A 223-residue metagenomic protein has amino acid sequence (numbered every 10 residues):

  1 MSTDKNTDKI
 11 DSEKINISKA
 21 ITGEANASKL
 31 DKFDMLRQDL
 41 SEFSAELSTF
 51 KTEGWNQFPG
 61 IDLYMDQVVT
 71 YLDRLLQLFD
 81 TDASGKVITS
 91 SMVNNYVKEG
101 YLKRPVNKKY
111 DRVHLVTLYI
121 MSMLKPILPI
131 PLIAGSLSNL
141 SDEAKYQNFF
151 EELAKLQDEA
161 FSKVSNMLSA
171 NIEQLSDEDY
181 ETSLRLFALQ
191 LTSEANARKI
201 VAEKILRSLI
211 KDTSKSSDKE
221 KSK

Functional and structural regions predicted by a protein language model:
S2-E46, G54, T81, L184-K223: Non-catalytic recognition/regulatory regions in large multidomain proteins
N6, I10-E13, D111, P129 (+1 more regions): General structural signal for secondary-structure boundaries
N6, N16, N26, N56 (+7 more regions): Detector for Asparagine
T7, S12-K14, S18, G60 (+3 more regions): Intrinsically disordered, low-complexity regions
E24-S141: Basic helix-turn-helix/winged-helix DNA-binding cores and closely related short helical interaction motifs
S136-K223: Intrinsically disordered, low-complexity, charge-dense segments enriched in Lys/Arg and Glu/Asp interspersed
